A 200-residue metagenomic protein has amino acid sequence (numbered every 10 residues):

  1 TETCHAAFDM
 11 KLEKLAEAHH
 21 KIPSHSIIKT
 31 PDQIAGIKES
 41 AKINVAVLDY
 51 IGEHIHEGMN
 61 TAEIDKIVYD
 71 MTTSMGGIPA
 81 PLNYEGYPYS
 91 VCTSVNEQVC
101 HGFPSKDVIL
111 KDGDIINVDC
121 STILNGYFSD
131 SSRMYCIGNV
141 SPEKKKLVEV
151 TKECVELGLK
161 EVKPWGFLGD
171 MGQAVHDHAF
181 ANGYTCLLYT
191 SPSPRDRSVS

Functional and structural regions predicted by a protein language model:
T1-E85: Generic N-terminal segment detector
E85-E97, S191: Short, basic/aromatic beta-hairpin or loop at an interaction surface
S94-Y127: Acidic/histidine-enriched ion/cofactor-binding microenvironments in catalytic or ligand-binding pockets
S129-K145: Short, compositionally biased
G169, N182-L188: Anionic-ligand-binding alpha/beta catalytic cores of soluble enzymes and soluble regulatory domains that recognize
Y189-D196: Conserved small/polar residues in nucleotide/adenosyl-binding loops
